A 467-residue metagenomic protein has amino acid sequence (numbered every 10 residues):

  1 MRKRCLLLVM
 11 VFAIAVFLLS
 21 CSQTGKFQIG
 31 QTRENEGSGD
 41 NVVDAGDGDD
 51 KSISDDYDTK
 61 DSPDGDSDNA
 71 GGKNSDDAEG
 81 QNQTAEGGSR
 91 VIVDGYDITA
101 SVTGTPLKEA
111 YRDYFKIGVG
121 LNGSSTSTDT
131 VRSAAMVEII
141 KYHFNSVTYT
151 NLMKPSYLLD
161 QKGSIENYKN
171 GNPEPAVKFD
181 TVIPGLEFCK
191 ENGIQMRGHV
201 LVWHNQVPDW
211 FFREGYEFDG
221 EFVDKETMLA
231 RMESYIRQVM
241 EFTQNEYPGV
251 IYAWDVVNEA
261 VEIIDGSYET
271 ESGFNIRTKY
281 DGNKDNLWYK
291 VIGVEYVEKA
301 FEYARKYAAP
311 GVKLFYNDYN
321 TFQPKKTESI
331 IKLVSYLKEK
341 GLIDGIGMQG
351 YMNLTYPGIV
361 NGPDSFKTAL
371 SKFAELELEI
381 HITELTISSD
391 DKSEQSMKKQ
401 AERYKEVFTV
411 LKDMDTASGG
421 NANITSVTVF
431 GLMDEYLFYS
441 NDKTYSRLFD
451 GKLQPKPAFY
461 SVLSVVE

Functional and structural regions predicted by a protein language model:
F17-S20: C-terminal motif of bacterial Sec signal peptides marking the signal peptidase cleavage site
S22-I29: Bacterial lipoprotein signal-peptidase II cleavage site
G87-S146, T150-L152: Boundary/entry segment of secreted carbohydrate-active catalytic domains
D94-A100, G120-A134, S156-L158, P173-D180 (+5 more regions): Acidic-and-aromatic substrate-binding clefts and catalytic sites of carbohydrate-active enzymes
S125-K141, E233-F242, P324-L337, F366 (+1 more regions): Short, acidic/polar
Y142-G163, G171-L314, Y319-T321, L378 (+1 more regions): Substrate-binding cleft and catalytic face of glycoside hydrolase catalytic domains, especially the flexible beta-alpha
L159, N245, G249, D255 (+6 more regions): Aromatic-rich peripheral "rim/lid" segments of glycoside hydrolase catalytic domains that contact and position glycan
A176, E187, E191, Y289-N317 (+2 more regions): Glycoside hydrolase catalytic-domain groove-lining segments
